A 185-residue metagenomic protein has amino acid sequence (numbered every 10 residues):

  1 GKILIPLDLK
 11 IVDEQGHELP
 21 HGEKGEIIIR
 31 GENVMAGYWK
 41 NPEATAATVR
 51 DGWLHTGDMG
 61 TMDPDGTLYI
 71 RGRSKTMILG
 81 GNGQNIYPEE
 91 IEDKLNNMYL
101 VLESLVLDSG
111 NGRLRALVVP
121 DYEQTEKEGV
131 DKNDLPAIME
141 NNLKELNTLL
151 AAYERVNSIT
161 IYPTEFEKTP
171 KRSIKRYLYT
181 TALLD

Functional and structural regions predicted by a protein language model:
G1-L4, M98: A short catalytic or substrate-binding loop motif that flags glycine-/basic-rich loops and adjacent residues that bind
I3, L7, H17-G22, E26-G80: Conserved ATP-binding/catalytic segment of the ANL
I5-L7, G25, L114, N157 (+1 more regions): Change "...and in nucleic-acid phosphodiester-cleaving endonucleases..." to "...and in nucleic-acid processing enzymes
D8-K10, L105: Residues located in well-ordered beta-strands
K10-I11, T61, F166-E167: Hydrophobic beta-strand positions
G31, A36-G37, M59-A152: AMP-binding/adenylate-forming catalytic core of the ANL superfamily
I78, E103, G112, K144-D185: Conserved C-terminal "lid"/linker of ANL adenylate-forming enzymes
